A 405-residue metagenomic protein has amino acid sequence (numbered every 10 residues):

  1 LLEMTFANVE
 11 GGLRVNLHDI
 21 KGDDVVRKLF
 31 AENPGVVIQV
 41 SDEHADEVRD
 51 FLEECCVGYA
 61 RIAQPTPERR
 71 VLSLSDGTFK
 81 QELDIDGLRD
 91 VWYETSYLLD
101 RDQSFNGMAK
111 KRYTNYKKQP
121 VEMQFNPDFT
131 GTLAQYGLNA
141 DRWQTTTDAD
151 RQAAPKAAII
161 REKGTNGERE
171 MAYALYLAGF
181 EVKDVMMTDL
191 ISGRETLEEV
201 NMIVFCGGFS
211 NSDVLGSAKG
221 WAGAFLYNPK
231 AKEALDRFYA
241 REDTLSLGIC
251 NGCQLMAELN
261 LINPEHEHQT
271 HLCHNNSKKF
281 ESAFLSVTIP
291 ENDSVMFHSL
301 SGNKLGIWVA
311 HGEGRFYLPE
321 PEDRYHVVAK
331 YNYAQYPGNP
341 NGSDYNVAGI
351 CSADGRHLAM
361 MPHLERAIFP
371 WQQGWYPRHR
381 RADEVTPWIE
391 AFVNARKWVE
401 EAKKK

Functional and structural regions predicted by a protein language model:
L1-F30, D42-K156, G164: Intein/HINT protein-splicing elements and their conserved insertion hotspots or analogous self-processing inserts
M4-G11, R169-D184: Short helix-loop-beta junction
M4-T5, F209-S294: Cysteine-nucleophile active-site neighborhood
V37-S41: Short hydrophobic/aromatic beta-strand micro-patches that form the beta-sheet surface supporting nucleotide- or nucleic
I62, G193-E195, D236-R237, Q269-K405: Amide-donor transfer/coupling interface in amidating biosynthetic enzymes
A154-A178: Short, charged N-terminal beta->alpha structural module
E195-V204: Short acidic/histidine-rich motifs immediately flanking catalytic phosphotransfer sites in two-component signaling
